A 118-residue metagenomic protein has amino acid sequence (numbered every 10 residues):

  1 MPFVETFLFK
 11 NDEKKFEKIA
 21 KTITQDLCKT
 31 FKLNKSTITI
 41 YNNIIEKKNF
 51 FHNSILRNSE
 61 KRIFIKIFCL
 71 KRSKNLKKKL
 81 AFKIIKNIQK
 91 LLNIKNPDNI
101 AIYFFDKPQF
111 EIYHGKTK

Functional and structural regions predicted by a protein language model:
M1-K118: A domain-level signal for the structural core that forms small-molecule/cofactor-binding pockets and catalytic centers
